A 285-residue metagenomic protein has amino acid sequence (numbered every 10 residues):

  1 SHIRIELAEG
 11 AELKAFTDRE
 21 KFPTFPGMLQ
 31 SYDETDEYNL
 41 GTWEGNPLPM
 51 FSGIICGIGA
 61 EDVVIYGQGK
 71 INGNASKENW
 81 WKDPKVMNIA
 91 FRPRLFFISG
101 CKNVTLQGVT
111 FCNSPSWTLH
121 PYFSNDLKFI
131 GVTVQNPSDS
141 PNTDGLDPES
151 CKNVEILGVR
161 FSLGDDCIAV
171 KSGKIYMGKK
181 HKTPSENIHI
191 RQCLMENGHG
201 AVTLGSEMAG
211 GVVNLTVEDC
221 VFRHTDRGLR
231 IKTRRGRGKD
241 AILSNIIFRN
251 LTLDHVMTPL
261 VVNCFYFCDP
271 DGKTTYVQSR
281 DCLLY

Functional and structural regions predicted by a protein language model:
S1-Y285: Extracellular/periplasmic carbohydrate-active domains that bind, remodel, or depolymerize complex polysaccharides
